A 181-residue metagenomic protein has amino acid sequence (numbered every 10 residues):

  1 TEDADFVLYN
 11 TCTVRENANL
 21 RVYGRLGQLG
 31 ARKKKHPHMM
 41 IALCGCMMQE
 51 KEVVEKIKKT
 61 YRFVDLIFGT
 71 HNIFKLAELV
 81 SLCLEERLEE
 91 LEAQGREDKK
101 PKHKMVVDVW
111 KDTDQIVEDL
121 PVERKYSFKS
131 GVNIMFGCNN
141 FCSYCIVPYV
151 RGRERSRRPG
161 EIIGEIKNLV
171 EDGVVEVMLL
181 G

Functional and structural regions predicted by a protein language model:
T1-G181: Proteins enriched for Cys/Gly/acidic motifs involved in redox and nucleic-acid/cofactor modification
